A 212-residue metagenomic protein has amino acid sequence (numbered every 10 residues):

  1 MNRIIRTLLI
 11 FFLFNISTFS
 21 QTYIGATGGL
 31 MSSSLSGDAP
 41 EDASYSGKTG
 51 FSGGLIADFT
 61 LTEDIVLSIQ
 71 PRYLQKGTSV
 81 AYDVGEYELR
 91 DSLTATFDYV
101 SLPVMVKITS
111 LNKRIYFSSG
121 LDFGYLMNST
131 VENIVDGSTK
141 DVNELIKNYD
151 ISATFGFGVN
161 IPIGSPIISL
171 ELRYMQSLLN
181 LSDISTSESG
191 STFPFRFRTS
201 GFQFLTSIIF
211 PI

Functional and structural regions predicted by a protein language model:
M1-T27, F202, T206-I212: Bacterial Sec-dependent N-terminal signal peptides
S20-D58, L67, P211: Short glycine/proline- and aromatic-enriched beta-strand/turn motifs that initiate or cap beta-hairpins
T22, G47-F51, T96-V100, K147-A153 (+1 more regions): Residues that define the transmembrane beta-barrel architecture of outer-membrane proteins
T22, L30, D58-E132, I161-P166 (+1 more regions): Gram-negative (and chloroplast) outer-membrane scaffold detector with strong preference for beta-barrel transmembrane
L35-Y45, K76-D98, M127-Y149, N180-F197: Flexible, solvent-exposed loop segments that connect beta-strands
S52-I56, Y116, S152-T154: A broad helix-preferring feature
S79, L145-F155, V159-I212: Predominantly the C-terminal beta-signal and adjacent terminal strand-loop region of outer-membrane beta-barrel
